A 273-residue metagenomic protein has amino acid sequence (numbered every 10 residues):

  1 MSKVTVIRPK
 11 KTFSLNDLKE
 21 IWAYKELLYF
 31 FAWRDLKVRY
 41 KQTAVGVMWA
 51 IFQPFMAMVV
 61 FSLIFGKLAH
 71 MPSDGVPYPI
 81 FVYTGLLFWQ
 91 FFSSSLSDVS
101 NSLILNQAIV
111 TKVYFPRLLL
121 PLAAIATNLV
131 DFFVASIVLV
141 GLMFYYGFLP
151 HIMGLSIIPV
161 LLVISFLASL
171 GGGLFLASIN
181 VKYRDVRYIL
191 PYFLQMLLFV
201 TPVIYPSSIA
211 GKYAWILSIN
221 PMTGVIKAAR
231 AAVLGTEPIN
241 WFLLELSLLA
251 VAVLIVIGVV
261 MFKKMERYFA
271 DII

Functional and structural regions predicted by a protein language model:
M1-I273: Hydrophobic transmembrane alpha-helices and immediately adjacent juxtamembrane helices of multi-pass inner-membrane
